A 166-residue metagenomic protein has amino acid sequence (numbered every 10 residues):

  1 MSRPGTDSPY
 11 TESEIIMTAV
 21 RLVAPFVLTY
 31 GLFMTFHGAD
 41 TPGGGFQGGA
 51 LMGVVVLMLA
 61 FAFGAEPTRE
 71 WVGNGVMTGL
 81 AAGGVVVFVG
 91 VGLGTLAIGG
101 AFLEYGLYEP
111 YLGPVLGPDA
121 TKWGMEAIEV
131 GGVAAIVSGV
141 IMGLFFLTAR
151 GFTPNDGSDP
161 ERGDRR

Functional and structural regions predicted by a protein language model:
M1-Y30, M34-H37, F61-R166: Flexible extramembrane loops and terminal tails that flank transmembrane helices in small membrane-associated subunits
A39-G53: Short, non-helical or kinked segments that cap or interrupt transmembrane helices
M52-F61: Alpha-helical transmembrane segments and their membrane-interface exit regions
